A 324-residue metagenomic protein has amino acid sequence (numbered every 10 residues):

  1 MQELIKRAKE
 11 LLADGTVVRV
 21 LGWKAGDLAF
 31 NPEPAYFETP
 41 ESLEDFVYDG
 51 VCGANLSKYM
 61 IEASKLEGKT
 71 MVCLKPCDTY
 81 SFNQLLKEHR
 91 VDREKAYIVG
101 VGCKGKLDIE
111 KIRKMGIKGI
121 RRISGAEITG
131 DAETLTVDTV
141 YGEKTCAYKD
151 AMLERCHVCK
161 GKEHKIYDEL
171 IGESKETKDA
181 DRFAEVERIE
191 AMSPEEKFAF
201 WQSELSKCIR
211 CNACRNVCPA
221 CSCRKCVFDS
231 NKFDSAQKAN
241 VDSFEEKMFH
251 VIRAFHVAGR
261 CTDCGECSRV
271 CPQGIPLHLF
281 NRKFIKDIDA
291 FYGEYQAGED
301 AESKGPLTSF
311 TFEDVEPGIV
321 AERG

Functional and structural regions predicted by a protein language model:
M1-W201: Iron-sulfur-associated redox domains of electron-transfer enzymes in respiratory and anaerobic energy metabolism
I5-K6, Q202, N212, F255: Residue-level marker for well-ordered alpha-helical positions
V72-K75, C208, V270: Active-site-adjacent beta-strand anchor residues
D78, C214, C267: A generic "binding-loop/recognition-motif" signal
S81-Q84, V217, V270: Phosphate- and divalent-cation-binding pockets in alpha/beta enzyme and binding domains that engage nucleotide-derived
C159, C211, C264: Short Cys/His-rich metal-coordination motifs, predominantly Zn2+-binding knuckles/fingers
K178-S206, A220-G324: Ferredoxin-type iron-sulfur electron-transfer modules in oxidoreductases and energy-metabolism complexes
C211-C218: Extended amphipathic alpha-helical segments enriched in small hydrophobics
